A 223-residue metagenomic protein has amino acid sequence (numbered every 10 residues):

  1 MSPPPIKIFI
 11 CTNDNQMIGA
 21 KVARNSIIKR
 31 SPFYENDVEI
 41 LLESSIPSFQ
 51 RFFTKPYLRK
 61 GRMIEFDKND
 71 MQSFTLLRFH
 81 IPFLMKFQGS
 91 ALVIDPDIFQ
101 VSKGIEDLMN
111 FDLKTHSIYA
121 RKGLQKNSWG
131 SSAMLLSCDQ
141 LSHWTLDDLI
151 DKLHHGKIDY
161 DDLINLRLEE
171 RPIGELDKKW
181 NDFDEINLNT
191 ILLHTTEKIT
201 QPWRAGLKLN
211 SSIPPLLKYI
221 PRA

Functional and structural regions predicted by a protein language model:
S2-I6, T12-N15, K21, V38-L41 (+2 more regions): A glycosyltransferase accessory/donor-loop signature
P4, Y34, R78, I94 (+2 more regions): Residues that flank catalytic or metal-binding motifs in active/ligand-binding sites
I8, N36, A91: Conserved nucleotide-ligand handling architecture
Q16-M17, V101: Alpha-helix N-cap/loop-to-helix initiation residues
S26-E35: Short, acidic, metal-binding catalytic loop of nucleotide-sugar glycosyltransferases
I27, P82, M134, L193-H194: A residue-level signal for conserved active-site and pocket-lining positions in enzyme catalytic cores
N36-L84: Active-site-proximal specificity loops/subdomain of glycosyltransferases
L77-L124, L135-C138: GT-A fold catalytic core of metal-dependent nucleotide-sugar glycosyltransferases, centered on the diacidic
